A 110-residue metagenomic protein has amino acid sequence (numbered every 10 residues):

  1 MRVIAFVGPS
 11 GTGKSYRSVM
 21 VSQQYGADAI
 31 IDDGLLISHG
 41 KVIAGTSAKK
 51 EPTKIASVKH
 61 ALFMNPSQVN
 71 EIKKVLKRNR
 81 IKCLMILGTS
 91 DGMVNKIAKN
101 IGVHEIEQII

Functional and structural regions predicted by a protein language model:
M1-R2, R80: Extreme N-terminal, non-catalytic leader segments that precede Walker-type/kinase nucleotide-binding cores
R2-S22: Glycine-rich phosphate-binding P-loop
R17, S47-A48, E107: Functionally constrained cores in energy, signaling, and assembly domains
V19, G45, P52, K99-I101: Surface-exposed beta-strand edges and their flanking turn/coil or helix-capping segments
Q24-G26, H104-E105: Short, structured coil segments at secondary-structure junctions
D28-I86: Conserved nucleotide-sensing/catalytic segment adjacent to the nucleotide-binding pocket in NTP-handling enzymes
N70-I110: Replace "adjacent to P-loop NTPase cores in ATP/GTP-dependent enzymes" with "adjacent to NTP-binding cores
